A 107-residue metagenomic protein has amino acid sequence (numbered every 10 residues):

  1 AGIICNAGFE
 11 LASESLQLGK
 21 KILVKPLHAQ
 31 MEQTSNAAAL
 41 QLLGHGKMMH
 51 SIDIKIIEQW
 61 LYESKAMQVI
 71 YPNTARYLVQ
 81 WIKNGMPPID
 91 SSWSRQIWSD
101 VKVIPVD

Functional and structural regions predicted by a protein language model:
A1-S35: A donor-sugar binding/catalytic signature common to diverse glycosyltransferases and related nucleotide-sugar
F9, S51, P72, R76: Electropositive phosphate-/nucleotide-binding environments in soluble metabolic enzymes
A12, A37, V79-K83: Short amphipathic alpha-helical segments and helix-helix/interface helices
L16-Q17, Q41, Y62, K83: Alpha-helix boundary recognition
L23, Q41-L42, A66-M67: Short, hinge-like loop/turn segments at secondary-structure boundaries
T34-H45: Active-site-proximal loop->helix
G44-I56, I70: Short acidic-hydrophobic, aromatic-tinged amphipathic segments that line or gate anion-handling sites
E58-D107: C-terminal amphipathic helix plus adjacent low-complexity, charged tail appended to glycosyltransferase catalytic
